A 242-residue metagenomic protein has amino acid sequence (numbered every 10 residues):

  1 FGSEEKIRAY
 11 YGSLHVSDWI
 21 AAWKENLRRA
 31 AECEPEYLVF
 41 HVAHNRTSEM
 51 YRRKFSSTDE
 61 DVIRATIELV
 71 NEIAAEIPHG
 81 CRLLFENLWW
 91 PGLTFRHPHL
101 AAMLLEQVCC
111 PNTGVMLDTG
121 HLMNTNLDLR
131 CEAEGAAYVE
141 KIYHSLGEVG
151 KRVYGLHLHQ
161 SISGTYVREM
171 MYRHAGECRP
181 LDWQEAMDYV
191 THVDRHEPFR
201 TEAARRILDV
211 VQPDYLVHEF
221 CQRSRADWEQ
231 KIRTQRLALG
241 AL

Functional and structural regions predicted by a protein language model:
F1-L14, A175-M187: Active-site gating loops and adjacent loop-to-helix segments of metal-dependent hydrolytic enzymes
E4-G114: Active-site acidic/histidine proton-transfer and metal-coordination neighborhood in alpha/beta enzyme cores
I20, K24, E34, C110-L117 (+1 more regions): Histidine-acidic metal/acid-base catalytic patches
